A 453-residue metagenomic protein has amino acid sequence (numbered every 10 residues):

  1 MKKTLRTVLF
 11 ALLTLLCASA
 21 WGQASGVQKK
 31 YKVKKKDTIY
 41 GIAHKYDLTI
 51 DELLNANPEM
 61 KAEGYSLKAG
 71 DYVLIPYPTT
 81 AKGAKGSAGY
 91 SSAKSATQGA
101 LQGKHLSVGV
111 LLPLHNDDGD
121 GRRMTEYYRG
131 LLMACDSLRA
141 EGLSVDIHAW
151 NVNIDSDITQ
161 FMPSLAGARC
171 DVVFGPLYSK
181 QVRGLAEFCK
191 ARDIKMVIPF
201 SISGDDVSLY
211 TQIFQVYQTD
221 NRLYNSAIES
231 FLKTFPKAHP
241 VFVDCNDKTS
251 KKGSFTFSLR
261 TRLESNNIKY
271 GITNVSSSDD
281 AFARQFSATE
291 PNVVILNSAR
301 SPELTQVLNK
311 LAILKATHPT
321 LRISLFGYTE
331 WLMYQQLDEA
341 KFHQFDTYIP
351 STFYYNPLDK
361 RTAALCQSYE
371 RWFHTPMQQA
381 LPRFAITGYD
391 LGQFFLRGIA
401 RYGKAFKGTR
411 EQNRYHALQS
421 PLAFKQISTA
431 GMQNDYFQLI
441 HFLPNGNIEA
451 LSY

Functional and structural regions predicted by a protein language model:
K2-L9, A24-Y453: Extracytosolic ligand-binding ectodomains
A11-L15: Repetitive helical segments and hydrophobic/amphipathic motifs
C17-W21: N-terminal signal peptide c-region/cleavage motif recognized by signal peptidases
